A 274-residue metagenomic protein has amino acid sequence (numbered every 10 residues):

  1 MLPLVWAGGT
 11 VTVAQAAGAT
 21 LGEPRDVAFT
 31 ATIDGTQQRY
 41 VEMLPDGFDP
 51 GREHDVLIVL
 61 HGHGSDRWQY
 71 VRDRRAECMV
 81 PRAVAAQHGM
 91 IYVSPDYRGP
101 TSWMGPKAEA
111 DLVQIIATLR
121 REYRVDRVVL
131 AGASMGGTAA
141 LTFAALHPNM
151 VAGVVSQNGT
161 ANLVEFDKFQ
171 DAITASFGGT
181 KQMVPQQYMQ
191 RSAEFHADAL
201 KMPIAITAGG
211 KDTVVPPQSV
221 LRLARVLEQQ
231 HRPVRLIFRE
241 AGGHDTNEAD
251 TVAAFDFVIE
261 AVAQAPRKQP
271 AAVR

Functional and structural regions predicted by a protein language model:
G8-H54, Q186, V234, F255 (+1 more regions): A domain-start/cap signature at the N-terminus of enzymes
D49-H54, L60-M104, V164: Short substrate-entry loop that stabilizes the transition state in hydrolases
Q69-A76, G159-H196, M202: Mobile cap/lid helix-loop segments that gate and shape the active-site cleft of serine hydrolases
W103-E122: Alpha/beta-hydrolase active-site loop
M104, V214, Q218-R274: C-terminal catalytic histidine-bearing segment of alpha/beta-hydrolase fold enzymes
T118-R121, D126-A172: Primarily recognizes the serine-hydrolase "nucleophile elbow" in alpha/beta-hydrolase and SGNH/GDSL folds
L200, I206-A208, D212: Short beta-strand/loop motif that positions the catalytic acidic residue of the alpha/beta-hydrolase fold
